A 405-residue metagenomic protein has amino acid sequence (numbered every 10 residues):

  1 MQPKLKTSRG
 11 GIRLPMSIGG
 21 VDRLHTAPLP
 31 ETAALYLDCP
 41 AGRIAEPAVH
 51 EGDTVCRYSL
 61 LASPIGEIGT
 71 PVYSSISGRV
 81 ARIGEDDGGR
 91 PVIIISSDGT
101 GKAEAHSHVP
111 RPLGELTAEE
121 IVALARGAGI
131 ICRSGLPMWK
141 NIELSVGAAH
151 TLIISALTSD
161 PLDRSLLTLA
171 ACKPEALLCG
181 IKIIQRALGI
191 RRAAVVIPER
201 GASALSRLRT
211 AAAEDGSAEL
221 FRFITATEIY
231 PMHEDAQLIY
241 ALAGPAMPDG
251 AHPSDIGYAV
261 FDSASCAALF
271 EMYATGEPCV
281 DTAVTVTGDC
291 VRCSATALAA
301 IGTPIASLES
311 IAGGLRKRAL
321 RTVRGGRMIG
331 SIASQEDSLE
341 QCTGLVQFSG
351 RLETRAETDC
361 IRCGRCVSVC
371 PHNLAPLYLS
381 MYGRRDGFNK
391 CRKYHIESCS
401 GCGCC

Functional and structural regions predicted by a protein language model:
M1-A48: N-terminal, Lys/Arg-enriched amphipathic/low-complexity engagement segments that precede the first folded domain
H50-S63, R82: Short, well-structured beta-strand-loop connectors
G78-V80: Conserved hydrophobic positions within beta-strands
G88-V146, A202: Acidic low-complexity segments
I142-L144, A148, I190-I305, I311-R316 (+1 more regions): Hydrophobic alpha-helical positions that pack around
L152-L166, C290: Gly-rich Lys/Arg/Thr-decorated short loops/hinges at beta-loop-alpha junctions or inter-strand turns that position
A171-L188: Histidine-anchored nucleotide/phosphate-binding helix
L345-E357, R365-V367, P371-C405: Ferredoxin-type iron-sulfur electron-transfer modules in oxidoreductases and energy-metabolism complexes
